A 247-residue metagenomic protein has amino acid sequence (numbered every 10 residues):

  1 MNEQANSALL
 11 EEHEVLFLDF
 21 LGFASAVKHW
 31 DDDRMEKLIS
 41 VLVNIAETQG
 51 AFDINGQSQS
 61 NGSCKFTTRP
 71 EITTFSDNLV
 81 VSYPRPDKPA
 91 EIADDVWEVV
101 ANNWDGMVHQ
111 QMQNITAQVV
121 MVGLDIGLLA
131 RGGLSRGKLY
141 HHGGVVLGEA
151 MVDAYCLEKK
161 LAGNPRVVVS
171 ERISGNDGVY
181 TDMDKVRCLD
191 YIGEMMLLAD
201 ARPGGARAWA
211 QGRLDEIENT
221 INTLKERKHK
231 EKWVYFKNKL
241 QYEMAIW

Functional and structural regions predicted by a protein language model:
N2-N114, Q118, D125: Catalytic NTP-binding/metal-coordinating core of nucleotidyl cyclase/transferase enzymes
G22-F23, L139, S174-G175: Short, solvent-exposed loop/turn segments at secondary-structure junctions
P84, G144, R172: Surface loops and adjacent helix of pleckstrin homology
D87, G133-V145: Catalytic strand-loop-helix junctions within cyclic-nucleotide turnover domains
D105-Q110, H142-E158: Catalytic-core segments of nucleotide cyclases and related cyclic-nucleotide turnover enzymes
M112-V119, A130, A150-D153: Amphipathic alpha-helical interface surfaces
L124-G127, R131-G132, R136, D153-I173: Catalytic/regulatory signature loops of cyclic-dinucleotide turnover enzymes and related class III nucleotidyl cyclases
G163-W247: Intrinsically disordered, glycine/charged-rich C-terminal tails and inter-domain linkers that flank nucleotidyl cyclase
